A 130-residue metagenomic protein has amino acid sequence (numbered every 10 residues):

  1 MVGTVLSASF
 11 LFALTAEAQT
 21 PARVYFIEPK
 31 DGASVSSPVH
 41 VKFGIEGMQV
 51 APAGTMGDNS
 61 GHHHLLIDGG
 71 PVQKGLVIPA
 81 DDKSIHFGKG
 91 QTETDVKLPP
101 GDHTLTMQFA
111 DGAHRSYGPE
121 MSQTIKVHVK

Functional and structural regions predicted by a protein language model:
V2-A13: Bacterial N-terminal signal peptides
L11-A13, I27, G88: Compositionally biased, low-structure terminal segments
A13-T20, H128-K130: Basic/polar N-terminal segments that are highly enriched at the extreme N-terminus, encompassing both cleavable
A18-S36: Short, compositionally biased P/S/T/A/G/V-rich stretches that sit at domain boundaries
G32, P38-E46, V50-K130: Long, low-complexity serine/threonine/glycine- and acidic-rich segments characteristic of extracellular
